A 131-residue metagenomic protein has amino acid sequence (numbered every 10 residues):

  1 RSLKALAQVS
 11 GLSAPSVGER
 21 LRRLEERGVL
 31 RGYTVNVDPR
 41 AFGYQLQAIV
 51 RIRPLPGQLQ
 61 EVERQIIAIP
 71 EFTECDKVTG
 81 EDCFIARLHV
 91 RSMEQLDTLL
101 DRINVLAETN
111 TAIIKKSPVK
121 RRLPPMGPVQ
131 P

Functional and structural regions predicted by a protein language model:
R1-P131: A compositional/biophysical signature of low hydrophobicity enriched in polar/charged and small residues
